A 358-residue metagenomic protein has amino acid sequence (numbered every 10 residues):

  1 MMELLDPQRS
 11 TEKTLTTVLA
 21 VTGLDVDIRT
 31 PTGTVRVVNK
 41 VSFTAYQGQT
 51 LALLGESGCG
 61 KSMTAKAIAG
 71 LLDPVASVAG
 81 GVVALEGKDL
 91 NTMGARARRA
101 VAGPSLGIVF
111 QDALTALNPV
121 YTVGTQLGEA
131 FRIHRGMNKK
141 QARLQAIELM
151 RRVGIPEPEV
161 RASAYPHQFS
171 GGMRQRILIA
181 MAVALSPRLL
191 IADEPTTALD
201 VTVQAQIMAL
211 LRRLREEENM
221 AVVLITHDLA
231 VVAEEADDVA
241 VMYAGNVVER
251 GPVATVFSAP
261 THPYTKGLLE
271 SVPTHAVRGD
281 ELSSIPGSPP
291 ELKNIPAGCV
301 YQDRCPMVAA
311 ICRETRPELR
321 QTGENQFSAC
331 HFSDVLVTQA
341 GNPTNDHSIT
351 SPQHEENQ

Functional and structural regions predicted by a protein language model:
L4-L5, T14-T17, P156-V160, R250-Q358: Short catalytic/signature loops enriched in Gly
L19-V21, V38, V101: Conserved structural motif at the start of ABC-family nucleotide-binding domains
E56, I191, P195, L199-D280: P-loop NTP-binding/switch modules centered on Walker-like glycine-rich loops
S77-D89: Conserved ABC transporter NBD signature motif
D89, K140-V160, L269-E270: Conserved ABC ATPase "signature" region
L90-G107, T125, I133, K139 (+2 more regions): ABC ATPase NBD coupling module
A184-R188: A short, proline-enriched helix->beta-strand linker immediately N-terminal to the Walker B motif in ABC-type P-loop
